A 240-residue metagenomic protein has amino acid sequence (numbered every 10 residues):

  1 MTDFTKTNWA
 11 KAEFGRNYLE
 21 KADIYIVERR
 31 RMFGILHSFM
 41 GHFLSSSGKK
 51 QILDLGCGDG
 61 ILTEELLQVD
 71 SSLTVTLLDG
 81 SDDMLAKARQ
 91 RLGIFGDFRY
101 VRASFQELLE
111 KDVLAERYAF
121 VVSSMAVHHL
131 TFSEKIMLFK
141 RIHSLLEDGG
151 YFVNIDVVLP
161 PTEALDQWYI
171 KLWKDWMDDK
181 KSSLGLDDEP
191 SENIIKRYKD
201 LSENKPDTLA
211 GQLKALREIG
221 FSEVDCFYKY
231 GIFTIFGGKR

Functional and structural regions predicted by a protein language model:
M1-S47, I61-L62: Conserved class I S-adenosyl-L-methionine
Q51-L55, I61-L108: Class I SAM-dependent methyltransferase SAM/SAH-binding core
E107-A115: Short conserved loop adjoining the S-adenosyl-L-methionine
V122: A conserved beta-strand element that flanks and buttresses the S-adenosyl-L-methionine
M125-A126: Short catalytic micro-motifs in class I SAM-dependent methyltransferases
I136-D148: A short glycine-rich, Lys/Arg-flanked "PGG" loop and its adjoining helix->strand segment in the class I
I155-R217: C-terminal alpha-helical "lid/dimerization" subdomain adjacent to the S-adenosyl-L-methionine
I219-R240: Core SAM-dependent methyltransferase catalytic element
